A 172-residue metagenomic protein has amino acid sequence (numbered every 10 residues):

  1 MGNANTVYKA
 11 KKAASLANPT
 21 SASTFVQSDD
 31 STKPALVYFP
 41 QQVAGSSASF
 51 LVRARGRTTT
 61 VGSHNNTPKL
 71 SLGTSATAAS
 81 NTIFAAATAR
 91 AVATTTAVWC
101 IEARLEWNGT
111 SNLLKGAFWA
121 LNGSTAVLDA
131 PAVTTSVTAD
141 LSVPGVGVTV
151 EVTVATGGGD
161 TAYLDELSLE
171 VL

Functional and structural regions predicted by a protein language model:
G2-L172: Surface-exposed molecular-recognition determinants
